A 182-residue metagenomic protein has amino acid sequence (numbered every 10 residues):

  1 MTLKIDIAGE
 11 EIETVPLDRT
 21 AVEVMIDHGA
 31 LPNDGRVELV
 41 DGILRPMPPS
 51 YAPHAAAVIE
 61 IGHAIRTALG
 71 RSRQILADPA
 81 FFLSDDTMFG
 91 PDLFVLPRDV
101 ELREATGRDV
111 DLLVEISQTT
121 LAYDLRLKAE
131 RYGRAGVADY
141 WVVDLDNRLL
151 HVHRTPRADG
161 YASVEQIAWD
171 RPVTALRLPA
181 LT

Functional and structural regions predicted by a protein language model:
M1-T182: Gly/Pro/Ser/Thr-rich low-complexity, intrinsically disordered segments predominantly at protein N-termini
